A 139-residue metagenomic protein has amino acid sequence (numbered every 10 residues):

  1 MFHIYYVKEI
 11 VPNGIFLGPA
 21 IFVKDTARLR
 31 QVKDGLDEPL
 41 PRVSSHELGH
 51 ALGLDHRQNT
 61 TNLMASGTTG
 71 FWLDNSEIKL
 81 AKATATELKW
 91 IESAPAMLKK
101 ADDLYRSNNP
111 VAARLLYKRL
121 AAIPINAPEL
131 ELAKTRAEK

Functional and structural regions predicted by a protein language model:
M1-L48, D55: Metzincin-family zinc-dependent endopeptidase catalytic domain
V23-Q31, E38-P39, D55-A137: Metalloprotease/metallohydrolase-associated module, dominated by Zn2+-dependent proteases
